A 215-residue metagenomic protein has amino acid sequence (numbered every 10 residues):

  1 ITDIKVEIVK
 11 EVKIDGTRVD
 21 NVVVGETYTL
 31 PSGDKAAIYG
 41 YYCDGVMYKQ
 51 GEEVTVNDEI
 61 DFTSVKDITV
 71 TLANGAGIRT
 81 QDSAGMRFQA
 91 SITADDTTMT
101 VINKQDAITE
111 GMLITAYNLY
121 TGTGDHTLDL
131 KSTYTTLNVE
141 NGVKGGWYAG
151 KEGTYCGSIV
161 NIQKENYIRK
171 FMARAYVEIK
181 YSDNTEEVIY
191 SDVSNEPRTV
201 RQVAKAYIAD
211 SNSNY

Functional and structural regions predicted by a protein language model:
I1-V70: Secondary-structure capping and domain/repeat boundary segments
D67-Y215: Short, surface-exposed linear motifs at loops/turns and structural transition points
